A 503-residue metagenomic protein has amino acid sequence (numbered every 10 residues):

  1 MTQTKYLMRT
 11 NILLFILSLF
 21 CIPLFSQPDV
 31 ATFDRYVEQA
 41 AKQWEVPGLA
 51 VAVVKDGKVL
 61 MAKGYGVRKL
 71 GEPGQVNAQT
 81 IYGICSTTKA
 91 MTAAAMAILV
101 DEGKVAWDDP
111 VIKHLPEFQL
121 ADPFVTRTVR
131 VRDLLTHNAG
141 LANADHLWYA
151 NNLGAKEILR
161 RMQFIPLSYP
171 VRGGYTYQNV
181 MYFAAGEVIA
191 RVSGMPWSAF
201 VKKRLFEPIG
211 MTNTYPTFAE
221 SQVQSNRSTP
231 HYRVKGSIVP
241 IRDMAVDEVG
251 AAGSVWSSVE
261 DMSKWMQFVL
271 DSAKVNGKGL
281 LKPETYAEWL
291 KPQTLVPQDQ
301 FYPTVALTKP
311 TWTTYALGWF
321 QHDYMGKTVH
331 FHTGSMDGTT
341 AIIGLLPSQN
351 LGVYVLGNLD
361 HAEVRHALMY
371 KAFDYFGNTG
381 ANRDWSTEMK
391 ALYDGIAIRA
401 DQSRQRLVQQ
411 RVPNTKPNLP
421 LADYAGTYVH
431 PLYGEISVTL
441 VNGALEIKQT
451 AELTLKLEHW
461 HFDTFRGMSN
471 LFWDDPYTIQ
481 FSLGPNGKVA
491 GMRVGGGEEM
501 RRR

Functional and structural regions predicted by a protein language model:
M1-I12: Positively charged n-region of N-terminal signal peptides that target proteins for export
C21-P23: N-terminal signal peptide c-region/cleavage motif recognized by signal peptidases
Q27-K63, Y149, A190-K203, E207 (+1 more regions): Catalytic loop of the DD-peptidase/beta-lactamase superfamily, centered on the K-T-G motif and neighboring
P28-I84, K104-A106, K113-H114, Q119-A121 (+3 more regions): Short, conserved catalytic-motif segment at the N-terminal edge
T32-D34, G48, L70, G83-T87 (+6 more regions): Active-site helix/loop module of the DD-peptidase/beta-lactamase fold, centered on the serine-lysine SxxK catalytic
S86-T87, T176-N179: Catalytic nucleophile serine of serine hydrolases, specifically the conserved "nucleophile elbow" pentapeptide
T92: Active/ligand-binding-proximal structured segments within catalytic/core domains that scaffold catalytic residues
R130, V180-M181: Mid-domain, small-residue-enriched loop/turn segments at the edges of structured enzyme/sensor domains
